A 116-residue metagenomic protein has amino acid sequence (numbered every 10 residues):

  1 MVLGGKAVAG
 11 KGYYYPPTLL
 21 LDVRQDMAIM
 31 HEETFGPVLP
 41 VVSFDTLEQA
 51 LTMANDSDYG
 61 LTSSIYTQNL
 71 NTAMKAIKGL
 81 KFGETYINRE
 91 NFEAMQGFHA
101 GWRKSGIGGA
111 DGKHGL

Functional and structural regions predicted by a protein language model:
M1-G5: Short secondary-structure junctions
A7, Y14-L116: Conserved C-terminal structural/oligomerization subdomain of aldehyde/semialdehyde dehydrogenase
